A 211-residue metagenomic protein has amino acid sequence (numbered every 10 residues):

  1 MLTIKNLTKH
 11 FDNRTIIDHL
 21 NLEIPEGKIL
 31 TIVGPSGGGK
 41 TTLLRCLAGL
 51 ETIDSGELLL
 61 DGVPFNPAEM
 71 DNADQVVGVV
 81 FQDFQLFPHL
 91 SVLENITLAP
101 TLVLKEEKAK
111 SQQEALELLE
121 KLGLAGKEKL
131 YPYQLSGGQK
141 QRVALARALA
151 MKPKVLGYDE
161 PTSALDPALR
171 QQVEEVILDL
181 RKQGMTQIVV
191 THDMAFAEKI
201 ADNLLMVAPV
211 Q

Functional and structural regions predicted by a protein language model:
A48: Helix-to-loop junction immediately C-terminal to a conserved catalytic motif
G56-F65: Conserved ABC transporter NBD signature motif
P64-G78, K108-A109, K182: ABC ATPase NBD coupling module
L130-Y133, M151, Q183: Conserved signature/switch motifs of ABC ATPase nucleotide-binding domains
L156-D159: Catalytic Walker B motif of ABC-type/P-loop ATPase nucleotide-binding domains
P167-L169: Helix N-cap at the start of a conserved alpha-helix in ABC-type nucleotide-binding domains
